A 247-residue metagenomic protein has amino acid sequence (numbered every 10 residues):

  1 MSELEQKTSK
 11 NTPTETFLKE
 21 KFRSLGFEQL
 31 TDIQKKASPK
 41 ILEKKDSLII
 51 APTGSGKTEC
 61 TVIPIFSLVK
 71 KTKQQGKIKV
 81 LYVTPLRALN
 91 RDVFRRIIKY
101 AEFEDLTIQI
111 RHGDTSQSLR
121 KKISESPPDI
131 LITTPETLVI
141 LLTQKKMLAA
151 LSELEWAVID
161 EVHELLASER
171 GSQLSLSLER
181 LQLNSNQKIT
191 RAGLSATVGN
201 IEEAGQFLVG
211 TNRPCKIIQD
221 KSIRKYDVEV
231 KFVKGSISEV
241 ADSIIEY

Functional and structural regions predicted by a protein language model:
S2-I50: Conserved pre-motif I regulatory segment
P39, G113-E155, L166: Conserved helix/coil segment N-terminal to the catalytic DExD/H
P39-E43, E59-Q75, R96, E179-Q182: Walker A/P-loop NTP-binding motif
T58-E59, K79-K99, A196-I201: Conserved Walker A/P-loop ATP-binding site and its immediately adjacent core in helicase/helicase-like ATPase domains
S67-V93, N184-K188: Conserved SF1/SF2 helicase motif Ia
L89-H112, F207-N212: Conserved helix-turn-beta segment of the N-terminal RecA-like "Helicase ATP-binding" lobe in SF1/SF2 helicases
K145-S152, A167-I189: Short, conserved "post-DEAD/DEAH" coupling segment immediately C-terminal to helicase motif II within the SF2/RecA-like
E179, T190-Y247: Conserved interdomain linker/interface between the two RecA-like ATPase lobes of SF2 helicase motors
